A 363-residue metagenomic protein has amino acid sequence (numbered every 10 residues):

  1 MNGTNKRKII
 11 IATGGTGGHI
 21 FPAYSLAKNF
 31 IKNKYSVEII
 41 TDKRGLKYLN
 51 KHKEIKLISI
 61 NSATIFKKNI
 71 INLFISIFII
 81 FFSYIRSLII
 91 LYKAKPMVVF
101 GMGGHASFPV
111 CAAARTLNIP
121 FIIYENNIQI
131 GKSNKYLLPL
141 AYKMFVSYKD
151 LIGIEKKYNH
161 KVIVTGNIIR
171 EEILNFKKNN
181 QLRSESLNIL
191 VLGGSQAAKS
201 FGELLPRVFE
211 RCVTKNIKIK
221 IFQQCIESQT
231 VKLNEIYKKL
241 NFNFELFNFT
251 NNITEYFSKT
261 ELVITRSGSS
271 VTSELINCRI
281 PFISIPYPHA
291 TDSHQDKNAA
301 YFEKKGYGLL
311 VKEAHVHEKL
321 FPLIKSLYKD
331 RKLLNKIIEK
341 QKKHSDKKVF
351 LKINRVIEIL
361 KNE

Functional and structural regions predicted by a protein language model:
K6-G14, I31-I79, E227, K312-A314: Conserved nucleotide-sugar phosphate-binding/catalytic loop shared by glycosyltransferases and other
K28, I40, G45-K53, K177-K178 (+3 more regions): Donor-nucleotide binding loops and adjacent catalytic segments primarily of GT-B fold Leloir glycosyltransferases
S36, R44, I55, R115-F176: Active-site-proximal region of nucleotide-activated glycan assembly enzymes, centered on histidine/acidic-rich loops
N69-V98, T116: An amphipathic, basic-hydrophobic alpha-helix
P96-V98, F242, S258-S273, I280-P281: Acidic donor-binding loop of glycosyltransferase active sites
K305, L309-K312, V316-K332: C-terminal "capping" alpha-helix adjacent to the active site of nucleotide-linked donor transferases in cell-envelope
L333-K347: A short, well-ordered alpha-helix in the C-terminal region of glycosyltransferases
D346-E363: C-terminal alpha-helical cap of glycosyltransferases
